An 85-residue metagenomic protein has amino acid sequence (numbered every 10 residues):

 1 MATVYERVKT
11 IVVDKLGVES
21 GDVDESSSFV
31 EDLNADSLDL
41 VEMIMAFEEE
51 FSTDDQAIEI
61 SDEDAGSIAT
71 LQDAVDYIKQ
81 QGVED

Functional and structural regions predicted by a protein language model:
M1-G21, K79-D85: Thiotemplate assembly-line natural product biosynthesis machinery
D24-D36, E59-T70: Glycine-rich loop motifs involved in handling phospho/adenylate chemistry
V41-S67: Phosphopantetheinylated carrier protein domains
E63-E84: C-terminal structural segments of small proteins and small subunits
